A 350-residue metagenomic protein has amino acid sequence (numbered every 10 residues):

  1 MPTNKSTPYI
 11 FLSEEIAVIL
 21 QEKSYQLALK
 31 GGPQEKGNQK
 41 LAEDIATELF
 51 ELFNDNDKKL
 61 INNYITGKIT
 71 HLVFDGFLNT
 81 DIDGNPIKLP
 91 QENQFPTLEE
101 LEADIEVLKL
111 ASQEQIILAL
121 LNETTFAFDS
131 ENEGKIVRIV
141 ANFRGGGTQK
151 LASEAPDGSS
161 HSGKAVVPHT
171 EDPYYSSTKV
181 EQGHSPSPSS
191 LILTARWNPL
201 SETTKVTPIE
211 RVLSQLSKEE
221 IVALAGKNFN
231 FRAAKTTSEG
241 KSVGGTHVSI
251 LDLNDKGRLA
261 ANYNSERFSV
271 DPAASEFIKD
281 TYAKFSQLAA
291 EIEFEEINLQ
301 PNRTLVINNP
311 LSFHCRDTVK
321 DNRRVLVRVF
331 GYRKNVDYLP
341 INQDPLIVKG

Functional and structural regions predicted by a protein language model:
P2-E51, T70-V73, D81-D83, E99-L101 (+3 more regions): Active-site environment of non-heme Fe oxygenases that use a 2-His-1-carboxylate facial triad
T47-G158: Long, mid-chain structured domain cores
